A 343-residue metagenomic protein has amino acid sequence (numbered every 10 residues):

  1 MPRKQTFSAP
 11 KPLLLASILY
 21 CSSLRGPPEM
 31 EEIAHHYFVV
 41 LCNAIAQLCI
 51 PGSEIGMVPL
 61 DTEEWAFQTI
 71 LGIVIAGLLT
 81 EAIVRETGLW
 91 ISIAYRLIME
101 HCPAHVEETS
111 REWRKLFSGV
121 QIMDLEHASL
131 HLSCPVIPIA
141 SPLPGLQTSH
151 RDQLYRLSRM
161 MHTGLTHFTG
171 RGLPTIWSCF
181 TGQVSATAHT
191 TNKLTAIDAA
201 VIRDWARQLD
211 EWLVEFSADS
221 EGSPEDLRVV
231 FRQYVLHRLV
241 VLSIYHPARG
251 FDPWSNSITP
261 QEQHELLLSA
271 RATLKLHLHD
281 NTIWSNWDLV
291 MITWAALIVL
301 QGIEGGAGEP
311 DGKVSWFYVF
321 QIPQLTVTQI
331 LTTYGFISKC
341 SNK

Functional and structural regions predicted by a protein language model:
P2-A16, L24, E31-I139, G145-F320: Extended, leucine-rich alpha-helical cores of fungal transcription factors
Y318-K343: Intrinsically disordered, low-complexity regulatory regions with latent secondary structure
